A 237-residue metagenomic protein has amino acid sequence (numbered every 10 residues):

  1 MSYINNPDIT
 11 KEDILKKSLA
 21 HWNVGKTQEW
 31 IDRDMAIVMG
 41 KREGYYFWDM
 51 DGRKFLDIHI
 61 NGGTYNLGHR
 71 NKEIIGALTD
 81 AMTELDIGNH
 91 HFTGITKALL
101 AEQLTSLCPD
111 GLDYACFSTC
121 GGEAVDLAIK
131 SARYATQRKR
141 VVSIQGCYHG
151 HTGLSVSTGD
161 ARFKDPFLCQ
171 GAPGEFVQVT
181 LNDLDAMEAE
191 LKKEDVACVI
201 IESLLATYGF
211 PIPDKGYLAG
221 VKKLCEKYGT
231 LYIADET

Functional and structural regions predicted by a protein language model:
S2-E43: Active-site-adjacent loop/helix segments that line or gate small-molecule/cofactor pockets in enzymes
S2-I4, K11, K54-R138: Glycine-rich loop-to-alpha-helix module at the N-terminal edge of alpha/beta enzyme cores
S18, G52, L78, L104 (+6 more regions): Buried hydrophobic positions in well-ordered alpha/beta secondary-structure cores of metabolic enzymes
A36-D57: Active-site and channel-lining beta-strand-loop segments that bind or position nucleotide-derived/phosphorylated
F55-I58, C116-S118, S143, I201 (+1 more regions): General beta-strand structural signal in soluble alpha/beta enzymes
E102-C198: PLP-dependent aspartate aminotransferase-fold enzymes
D195-F210: Short acidic, glycine-rich surface-loop motifs adjacent to enzyme active sites
P211-T237: Catalytic PLP-binding core of fold-type I/II PLP enzymes
